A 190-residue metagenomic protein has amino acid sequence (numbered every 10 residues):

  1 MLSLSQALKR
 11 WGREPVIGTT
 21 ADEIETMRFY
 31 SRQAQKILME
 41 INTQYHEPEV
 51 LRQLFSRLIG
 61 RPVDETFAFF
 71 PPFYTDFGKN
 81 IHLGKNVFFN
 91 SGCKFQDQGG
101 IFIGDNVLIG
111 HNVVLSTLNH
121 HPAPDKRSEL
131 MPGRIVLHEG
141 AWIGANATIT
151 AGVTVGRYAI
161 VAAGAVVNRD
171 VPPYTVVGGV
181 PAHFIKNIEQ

Functional and structural regions predicted by a protein language model:
M1-T66, A182-I185: Terminal amphipathic alpha-helical/low-complexity segments used for targeting or macromolecular assembly
F73-L83, F88-V155, T175, V180-Q190: Flexible, glycine/small-residue-enriched loop-and-beta-strand segment within the central core of proteins
T154, N168-R169: Active-site/ligand-binding-proximal alpha/beta "capping" segment
